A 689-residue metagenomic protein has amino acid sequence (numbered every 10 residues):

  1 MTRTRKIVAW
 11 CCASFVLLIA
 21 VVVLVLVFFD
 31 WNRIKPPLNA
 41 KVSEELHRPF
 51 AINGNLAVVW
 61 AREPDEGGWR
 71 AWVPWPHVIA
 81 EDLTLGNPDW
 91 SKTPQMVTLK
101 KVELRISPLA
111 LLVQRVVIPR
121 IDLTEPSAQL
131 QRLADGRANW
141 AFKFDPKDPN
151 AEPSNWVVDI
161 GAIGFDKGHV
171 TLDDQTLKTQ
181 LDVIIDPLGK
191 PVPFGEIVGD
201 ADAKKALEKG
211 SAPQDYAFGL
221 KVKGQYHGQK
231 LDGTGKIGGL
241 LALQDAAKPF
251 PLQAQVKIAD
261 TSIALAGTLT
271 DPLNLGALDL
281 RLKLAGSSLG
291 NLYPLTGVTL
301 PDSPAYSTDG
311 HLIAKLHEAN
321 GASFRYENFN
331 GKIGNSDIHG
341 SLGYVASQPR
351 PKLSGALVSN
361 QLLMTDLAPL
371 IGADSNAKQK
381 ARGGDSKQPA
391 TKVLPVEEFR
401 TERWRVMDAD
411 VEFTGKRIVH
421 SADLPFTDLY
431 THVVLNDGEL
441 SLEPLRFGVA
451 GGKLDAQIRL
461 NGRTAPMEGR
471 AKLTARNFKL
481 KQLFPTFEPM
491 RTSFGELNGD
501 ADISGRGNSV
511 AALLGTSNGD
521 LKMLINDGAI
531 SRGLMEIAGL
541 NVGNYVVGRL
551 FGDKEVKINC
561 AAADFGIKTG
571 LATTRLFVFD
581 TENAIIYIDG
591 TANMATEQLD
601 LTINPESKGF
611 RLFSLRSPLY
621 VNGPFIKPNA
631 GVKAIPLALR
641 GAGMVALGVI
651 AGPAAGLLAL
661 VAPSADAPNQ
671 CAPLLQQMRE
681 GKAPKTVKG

Functional and structural regions predicted by a protein language model:
T2-V16, V59, P249, H317-A319 (+7 more regions): Extended terminal
A20-D135, K315-A319, Y620: Terminal hydrophobic membrane-targeting helix
R48-N53, W90-I106, I118, D135 (+17 more regions): Amphipathic hydrophobic-ligand
G54-V58, E81-P88, P126-A128, D166-T171 (+6 more regions): Generic short beta-strand segments
E66, V116-I118, I163, L177-T179 (+16 more regions): Glycine-rich, small/hydroxylated-residue low-complexity segments
L83, V102, I121, P126 (+13 more regions): Solvent-exposed loop/turn tips at the surfaces of repeat/solenoid architectures
T84, E125-L130, K143-T261, G267-D271 (+3 more regions): Elongated, acidic membrane-bridging lipid-handling scaffolds and related periplasm/extracellular "bridge/tunnel" systems
